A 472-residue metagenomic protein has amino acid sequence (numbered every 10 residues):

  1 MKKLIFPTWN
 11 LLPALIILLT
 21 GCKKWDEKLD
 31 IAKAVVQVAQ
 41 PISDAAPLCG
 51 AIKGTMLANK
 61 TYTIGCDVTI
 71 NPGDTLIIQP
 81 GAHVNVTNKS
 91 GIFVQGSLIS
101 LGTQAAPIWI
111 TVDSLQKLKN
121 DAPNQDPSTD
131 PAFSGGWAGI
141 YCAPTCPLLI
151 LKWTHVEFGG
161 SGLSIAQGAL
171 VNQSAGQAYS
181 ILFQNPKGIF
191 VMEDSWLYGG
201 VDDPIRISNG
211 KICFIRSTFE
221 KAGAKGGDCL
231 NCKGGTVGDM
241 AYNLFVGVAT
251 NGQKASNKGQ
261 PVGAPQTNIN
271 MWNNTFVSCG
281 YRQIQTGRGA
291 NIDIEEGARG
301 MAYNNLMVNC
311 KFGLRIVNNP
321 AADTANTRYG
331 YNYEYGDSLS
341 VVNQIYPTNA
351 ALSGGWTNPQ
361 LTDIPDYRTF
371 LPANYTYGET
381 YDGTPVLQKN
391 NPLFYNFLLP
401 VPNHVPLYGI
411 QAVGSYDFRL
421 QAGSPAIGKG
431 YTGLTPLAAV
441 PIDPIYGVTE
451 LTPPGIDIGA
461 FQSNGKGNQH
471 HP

Functional and structural regions predicted by a protein language model:
M1-L11: Bacterial N-terminal signal peptides that target proteins for export
L18-G21: C-terminal motif of bacterial Sec signal peptides marking the signal peptidase cleavage site
K24-L76, K89-G96, T111-P472: Extracellular beta-rich repeat passengers
P107: Glycine-rich loop(s) and the adjacent beta-strand/alpha-helix scaffold that form part
